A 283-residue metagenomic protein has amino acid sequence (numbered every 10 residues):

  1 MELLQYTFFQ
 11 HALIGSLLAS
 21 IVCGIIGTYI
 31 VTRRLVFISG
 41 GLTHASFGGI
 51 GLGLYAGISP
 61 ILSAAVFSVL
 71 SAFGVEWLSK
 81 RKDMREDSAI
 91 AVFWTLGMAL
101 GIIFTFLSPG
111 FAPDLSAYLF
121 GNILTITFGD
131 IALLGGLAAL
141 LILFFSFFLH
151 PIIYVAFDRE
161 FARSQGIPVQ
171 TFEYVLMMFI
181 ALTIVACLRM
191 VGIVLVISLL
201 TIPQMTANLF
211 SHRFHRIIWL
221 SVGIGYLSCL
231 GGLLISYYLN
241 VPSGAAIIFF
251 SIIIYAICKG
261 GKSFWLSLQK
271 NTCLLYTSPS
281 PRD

Functional and structural regions predicted by a protein language model:
M1-I21: Membrane-interfacial amphipathic/re-entrant helices at transmembrane-helix boundaries
Y6-H11, K82, I90-H150: Transmembrane helix-bundle core of multi-pass membrane transporters and related energy-transducing complexes
L13-L17, I61-V66, A91-V92, I131-G136 (+3 more regions): Hydrophobic alpha-helical transmembrane segments
G15, A19-C23, G49, G53 (+11 more regions): Alpha-helical transmembrane segments in multi-pass membrane proteins
T28-F111, A207-W219, S236-L239, S263-F264: Short loop segments and helix-boundary regions at transmembrane helix junctions of multi-pass inner-membrane proteins
D130-P203: Helix-loop-helix "hairpin" substructures at the membrane interface of multi-pass membrane proteins
M190, V194-A245: Transmembrane alpha-helical segments in multi-pass inner-membrane proteins
Y276-D283: Conserved small/polar residues in nucleotide/adenosyl-binding loops
